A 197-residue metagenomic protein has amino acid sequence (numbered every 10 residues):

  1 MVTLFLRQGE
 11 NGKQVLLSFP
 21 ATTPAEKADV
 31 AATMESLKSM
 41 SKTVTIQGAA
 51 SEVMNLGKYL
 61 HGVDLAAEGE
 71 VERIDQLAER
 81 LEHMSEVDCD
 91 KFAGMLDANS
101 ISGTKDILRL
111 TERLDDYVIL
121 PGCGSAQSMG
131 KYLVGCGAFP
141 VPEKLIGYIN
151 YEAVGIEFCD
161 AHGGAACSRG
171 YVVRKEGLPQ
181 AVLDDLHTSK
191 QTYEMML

Functional and structural regions predicted by a protein language model:
M1-V44: N-terminal ordered "arm"
N11-L16, V53, L178-V182: Short, surface-exposed beta-strand/loop "edge" segments at domain boundaries and coil↔beta transitions
L16-P20, K58, L183-D185: Short amphipathic beta-strand/extended segments with alternating polar/hydrophobic composition
P20-P24, L120, Y148: Conserved aromatic
D29-V141, L145, E176, D185 (+1 more regions): Mixed-charge (acidic/basic) macromolecular-recognition segments
P142-I156: Acidic, low-complexity, intrinsically disordered interaction modules
N150, K190-L197: Non-Sec secretion/translocation targeting segments of pathogen effectors
I156-K190: Long, highly charged low-complexity segments enriched in Glu/Asp and Lys/Arg with interspersed Ser/Thr
